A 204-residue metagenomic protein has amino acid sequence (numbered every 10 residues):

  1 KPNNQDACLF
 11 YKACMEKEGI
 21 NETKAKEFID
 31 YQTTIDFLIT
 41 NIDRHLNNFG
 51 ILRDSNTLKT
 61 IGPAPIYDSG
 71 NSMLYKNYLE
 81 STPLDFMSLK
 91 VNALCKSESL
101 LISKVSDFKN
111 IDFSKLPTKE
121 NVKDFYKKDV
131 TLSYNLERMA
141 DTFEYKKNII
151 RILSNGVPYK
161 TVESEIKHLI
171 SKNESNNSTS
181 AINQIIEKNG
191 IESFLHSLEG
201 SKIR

Functional and structural regions predicted by a protein language model:
K1-N41, L46, G50-R204: Anionic ligand-binding catalytic core segments
